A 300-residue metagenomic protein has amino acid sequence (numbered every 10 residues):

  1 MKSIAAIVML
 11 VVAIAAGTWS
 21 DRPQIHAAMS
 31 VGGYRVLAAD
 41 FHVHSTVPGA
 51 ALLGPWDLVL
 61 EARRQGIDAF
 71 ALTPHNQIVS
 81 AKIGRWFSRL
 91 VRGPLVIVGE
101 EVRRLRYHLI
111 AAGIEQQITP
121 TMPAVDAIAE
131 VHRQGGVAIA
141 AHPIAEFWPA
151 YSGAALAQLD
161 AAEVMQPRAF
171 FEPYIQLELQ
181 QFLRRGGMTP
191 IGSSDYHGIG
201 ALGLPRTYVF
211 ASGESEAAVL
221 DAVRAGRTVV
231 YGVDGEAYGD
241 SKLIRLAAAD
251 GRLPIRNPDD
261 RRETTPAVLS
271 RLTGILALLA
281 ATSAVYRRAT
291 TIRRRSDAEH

Functional and structural regions predicted by a protein language model:
M1-F41, D57-L60, L105-Q117, E146-H300: Charged catalytic cores and adjacent phosphate/nucleic-acid-binding surfaces used for phosphate/nucleic-acid chemistry
S30-G33, R63, R85-G93, E130 (+1 more regions): Acidic (Asp/Glu)-rich catalytic clusters
R35-L37, G66-A69, R92-V96, Q134-V137 (+2 more regions): Short, well-ordered coil/turn segments that N-cap beta-strands
A38, R63, R85, R89 (+2 more regions): Surface-exposed amphipathic alpha-helices with a cationic face
H42-H44, H75, H142, H197: Histidine-centered divalent metal-coordination motifs
A51, I78-L90, A150-G153: Metal-dependent catalytic neighborhoods of phosphoester/phosphodiester hydrolases
L58-N76, G135-I139: Divalent metal-dependent hydrolysis catalytic cores, especially in the metallo-beta-lactamase
I97-R103: A short, structured active-site edge motif that brings together acidic residues
